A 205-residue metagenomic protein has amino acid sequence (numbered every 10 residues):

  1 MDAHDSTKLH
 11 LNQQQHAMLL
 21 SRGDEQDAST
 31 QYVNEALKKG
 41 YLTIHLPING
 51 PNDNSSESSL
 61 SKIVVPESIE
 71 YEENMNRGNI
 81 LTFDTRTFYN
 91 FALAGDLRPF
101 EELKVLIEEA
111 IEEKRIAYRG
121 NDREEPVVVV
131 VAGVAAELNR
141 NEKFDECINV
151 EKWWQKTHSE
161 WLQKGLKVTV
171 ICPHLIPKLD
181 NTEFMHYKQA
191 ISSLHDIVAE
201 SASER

Functional and structural regions predicted by a protein language model:
M1-R205: Non-catalytic regulatory/interaction regions at protein termini and inter-domain linkers
